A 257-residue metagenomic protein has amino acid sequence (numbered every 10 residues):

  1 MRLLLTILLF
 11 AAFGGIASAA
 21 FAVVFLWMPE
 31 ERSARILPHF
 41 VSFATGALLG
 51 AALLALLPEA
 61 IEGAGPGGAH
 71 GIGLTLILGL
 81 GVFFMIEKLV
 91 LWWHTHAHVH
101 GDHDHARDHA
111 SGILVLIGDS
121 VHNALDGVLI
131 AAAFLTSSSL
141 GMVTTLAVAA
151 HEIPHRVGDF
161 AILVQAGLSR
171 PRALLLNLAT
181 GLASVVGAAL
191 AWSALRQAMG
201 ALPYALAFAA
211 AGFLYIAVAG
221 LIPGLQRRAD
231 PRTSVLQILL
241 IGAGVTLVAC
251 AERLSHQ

Functional and structural regions predicted by a protein language model:
M1-Q257: Intrinsically disordered, metal-sensing/regulatory segments
